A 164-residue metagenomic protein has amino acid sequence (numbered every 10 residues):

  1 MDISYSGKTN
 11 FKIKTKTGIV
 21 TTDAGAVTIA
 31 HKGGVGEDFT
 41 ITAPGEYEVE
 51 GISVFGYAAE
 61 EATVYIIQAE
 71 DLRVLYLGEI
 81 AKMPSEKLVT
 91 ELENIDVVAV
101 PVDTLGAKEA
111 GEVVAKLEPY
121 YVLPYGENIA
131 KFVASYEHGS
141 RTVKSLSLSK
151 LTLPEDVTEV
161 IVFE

Functional and structural regions predicted by a protein language model:
M1-V27, G33-E93, L105-E109, V143-E164: Core dinuclear metal-dependent hydrolase active-site scaffold
V35-D38, N128-A134: Short, charged/polar "capping" segments at the starts of alpha-helices and the immediately preceding loops
E60, E127-N128: Short beta->alpha linker loops
L72-Y76, V98-V100, S135-R141: Short linear motifs at secondary-structure transitions and domain/linker junctions
I95-V100, A107-E127: Proline-aspartate-enriched helix->loop->beta-strand connector
E112-V113, A130-T142: Short, aromatic/basic amphipathic alpha-helical patches
